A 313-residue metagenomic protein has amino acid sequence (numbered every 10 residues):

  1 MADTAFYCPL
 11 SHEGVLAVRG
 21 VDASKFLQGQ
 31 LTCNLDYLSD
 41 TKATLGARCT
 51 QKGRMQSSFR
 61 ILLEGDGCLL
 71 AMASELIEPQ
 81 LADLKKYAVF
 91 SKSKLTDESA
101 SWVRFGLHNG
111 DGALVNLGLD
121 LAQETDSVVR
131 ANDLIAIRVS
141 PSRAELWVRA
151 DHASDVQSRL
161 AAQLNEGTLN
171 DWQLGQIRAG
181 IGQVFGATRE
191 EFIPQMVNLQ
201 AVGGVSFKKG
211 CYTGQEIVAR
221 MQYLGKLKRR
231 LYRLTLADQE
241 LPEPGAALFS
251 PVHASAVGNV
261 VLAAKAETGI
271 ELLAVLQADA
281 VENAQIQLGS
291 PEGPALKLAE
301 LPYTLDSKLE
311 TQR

Functional and structural regions predicted by a protein language model:
M1-D3, T44-S58, A88-S91, D126-I135 (+1 more regions): Short amphipathic beta-strand starts and helix->beta connectors
M1-S58, L62-G65: Acidic, proline/glycine-enriched N-terminal capping motif
F6-L10, G14-V15, R60-A179: Acidic, low-complexity central loop/insert segments
G20, L70, L107-N109, L146 (+3 more regions): Residue-level signal for inorganic ion chemistry
N34-L35, K85-S93, L160-N170, V252-A256 (+1 more regions): A common structural junction motif
T41-K42, L117-V129, L241-A247, N283: Glycine-centered loop/turn motifs
L146-T235: Anionic-ligand-binding alpha/beta catalytic cores of soluble enzymes and soluble regulatory domains that recognize
V197-V205, A219-R313: Glycine-rich, small/acidic residue-mixed loop/short-helix segments
